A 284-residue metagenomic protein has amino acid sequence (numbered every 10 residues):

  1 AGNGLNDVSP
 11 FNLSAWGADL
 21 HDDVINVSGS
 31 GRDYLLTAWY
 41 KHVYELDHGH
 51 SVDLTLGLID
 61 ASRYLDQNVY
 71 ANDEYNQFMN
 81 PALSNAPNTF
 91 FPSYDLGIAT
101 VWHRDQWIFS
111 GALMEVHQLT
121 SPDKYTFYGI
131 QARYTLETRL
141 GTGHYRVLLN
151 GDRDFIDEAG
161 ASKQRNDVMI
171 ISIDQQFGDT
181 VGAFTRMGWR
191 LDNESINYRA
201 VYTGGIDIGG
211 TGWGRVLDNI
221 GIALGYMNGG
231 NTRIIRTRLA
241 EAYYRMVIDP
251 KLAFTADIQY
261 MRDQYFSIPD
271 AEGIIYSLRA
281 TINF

Functional and structural regions predicted by a protein language model:
A1-N3, G57-A61, M114-H117, L148-D154 (+5 more regions): Outer-membrane beta-barrel pore domains and translocons
D7-N12, D66-A71, D157-A159, N197 (+1 more regions): Outer-membrane beta-barrel and related beta-rich outer-membrane complex signature in Gram-negative bacteria
S9-W39, D47-Q131: Surface-exposed coil loops of outer-membrane beta-barrel proteins
N26-G29, S84-T89, H117-S121, F155-S162 (+3 more regions): Outer-membrane beta-barrel domain signature
G31-L36, P92-L96, K124-Y128, R165-M169 (+3 more regions): Residues that define the transmembrane beta-barrel architecture of outer-membrane proteins
D47, G178, V247-D249: Residue-level recognition of beta-strand termini and adjacent short loop/turns
D105-F109, I130-G230, A242: Detector for outer-membrane/organellar transmembrane beta-barrel domains, recognizing the amphipathic beta-strand
I206, L252, E272-F284: Outer-membrane beta-barrel "beta-signal"
